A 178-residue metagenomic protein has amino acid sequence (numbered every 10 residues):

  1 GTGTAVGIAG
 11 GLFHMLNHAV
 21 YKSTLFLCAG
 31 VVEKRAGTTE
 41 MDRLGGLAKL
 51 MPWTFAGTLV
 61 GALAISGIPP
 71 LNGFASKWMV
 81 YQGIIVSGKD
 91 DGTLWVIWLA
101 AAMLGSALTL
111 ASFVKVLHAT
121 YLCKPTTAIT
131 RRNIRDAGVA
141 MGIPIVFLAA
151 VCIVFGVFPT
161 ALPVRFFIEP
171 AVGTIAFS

Functional and structural regions predicted by a protein language model:
G1-G3, K77-L99: Interfacial segments of multi-pass membrane proteins
G1-M41: Alpha-helical multi-pass transmembrane bundles of energy-transducing inner-membrane proteins
G11, M15, V31, L59-I65 (+2 more regions): Hydrophobic alpha-helical transmembrane segments of multi-pass small-molecule transporters/permeases
H14, A36-G46, A119-D136: Alpha-helical transmembrane segments
K22-F26, W95-N133: Predominantly late transmembrane helices and immediately cytosolic-facing juxtamembrane segments
K49-T58, R135-A150: Alpha-helical transmembrane segments and their helix-start/interface "positive-inside/aromatic belt" motifs in integral
T58-P69, P144-P163: Hydrophobic alpha-helical membrane-insertion segments
M79-S87, L162-S178: Membrane-interfacial helical/loop segments at transmembrane boundaries in membrane proteins
